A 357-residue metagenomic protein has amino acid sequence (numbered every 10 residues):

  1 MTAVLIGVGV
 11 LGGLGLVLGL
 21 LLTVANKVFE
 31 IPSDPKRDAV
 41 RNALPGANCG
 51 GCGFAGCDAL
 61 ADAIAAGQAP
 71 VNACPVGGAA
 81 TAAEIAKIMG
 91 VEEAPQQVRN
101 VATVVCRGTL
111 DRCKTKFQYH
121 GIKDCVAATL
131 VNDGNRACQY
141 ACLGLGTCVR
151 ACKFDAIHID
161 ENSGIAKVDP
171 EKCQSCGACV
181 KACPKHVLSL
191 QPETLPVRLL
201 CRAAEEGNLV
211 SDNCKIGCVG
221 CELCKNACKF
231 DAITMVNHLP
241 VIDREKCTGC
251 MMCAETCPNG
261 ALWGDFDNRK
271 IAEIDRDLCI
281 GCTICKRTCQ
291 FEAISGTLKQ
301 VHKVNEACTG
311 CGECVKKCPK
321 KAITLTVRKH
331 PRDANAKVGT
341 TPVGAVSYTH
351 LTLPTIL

Functional and structural regions predicted by a protein language model:
M1-V10: Feature marks short, highly hydrophobic, charge-poor N-terminal signal-anchor/signal peptide-like helices that anchor
G15-V24, A182: Transmembrane alpha-helical segments of multi-pass membrane transport proteins and ion-pumping complexes
T23-D34: Aromatic-capped interface at the extracytoplasmic side of an N-terminal signal-anchor transmembrane helix
S33-A47, I64, Q68-A73, E93-T147 (+7 more regions): Ferredoxin-like iron-sulfur electron-transfer modules
P45-A63: Short extracytoplasmic
A79-G90, G260: DNA major-groove recognition helix of helix-turn-helix/homeodomain DNA-binding modules
T349-T355: Conserved small/polar residues in nucleotide/adenosyl-binding loops
